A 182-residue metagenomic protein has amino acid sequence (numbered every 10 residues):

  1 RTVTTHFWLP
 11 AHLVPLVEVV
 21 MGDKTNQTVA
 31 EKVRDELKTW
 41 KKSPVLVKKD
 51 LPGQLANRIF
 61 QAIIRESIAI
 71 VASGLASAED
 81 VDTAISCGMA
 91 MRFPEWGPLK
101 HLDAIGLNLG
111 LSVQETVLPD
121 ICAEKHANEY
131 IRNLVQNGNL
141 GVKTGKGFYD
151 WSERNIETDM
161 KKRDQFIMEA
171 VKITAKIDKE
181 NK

Functional and structural regions predicted by a protein language model:
R1-R58: Rossmann-fold dinucleotide-binding core
V19-G22, A69, P119: General structural signal for alpha-helix termini and helix-helix connectors
A30, I63-I64, A127, L134: Generic non-transmembrane alpha-helix signal with a bias for helix starts/N-cap capping motifs
T39-K49, A72-S73, A78-K182: NAD(P)-dependent Rossmann-like dehydrogenase/reductase catalytic/cofactor-binding core
L55-A56, I63, I105-L109: Mid-domain beta-loop-alpha active-site segment that forms a flexible, acidic cofactor/metal-binding surface
I64-R65, Q114: Residue-level signal for cytosolic alpha-helical hairpin/rod architecture
R65-A72: Short glycine/serine- and small hydrophobic-enriched flexible loop segments
